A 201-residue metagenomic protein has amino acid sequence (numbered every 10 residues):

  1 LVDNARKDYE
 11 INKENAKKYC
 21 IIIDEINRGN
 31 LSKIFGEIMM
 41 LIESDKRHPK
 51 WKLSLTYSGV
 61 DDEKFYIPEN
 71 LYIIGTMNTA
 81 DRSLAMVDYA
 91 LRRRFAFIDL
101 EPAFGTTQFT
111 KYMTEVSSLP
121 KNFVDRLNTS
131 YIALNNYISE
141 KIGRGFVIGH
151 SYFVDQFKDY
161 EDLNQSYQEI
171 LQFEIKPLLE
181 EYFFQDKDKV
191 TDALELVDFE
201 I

Functional and structural regions predicted by a protein language model:
L1-I201: C-terminal regulatory/interaction module of P-loop NTP-utilizing enzymes
